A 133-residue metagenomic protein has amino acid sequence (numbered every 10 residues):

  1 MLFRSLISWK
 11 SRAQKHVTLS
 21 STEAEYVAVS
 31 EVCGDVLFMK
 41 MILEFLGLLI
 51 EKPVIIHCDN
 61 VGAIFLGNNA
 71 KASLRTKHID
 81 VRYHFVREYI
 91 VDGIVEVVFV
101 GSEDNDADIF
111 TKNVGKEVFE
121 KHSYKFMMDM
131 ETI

Functional and structural regions predicted by a protein language model:
I7: Short, His- and charge-rich active-site/binding loops that engage polyanionic ligands
S11-I133: RNase H-like nuclease module associated with reverse transcription
